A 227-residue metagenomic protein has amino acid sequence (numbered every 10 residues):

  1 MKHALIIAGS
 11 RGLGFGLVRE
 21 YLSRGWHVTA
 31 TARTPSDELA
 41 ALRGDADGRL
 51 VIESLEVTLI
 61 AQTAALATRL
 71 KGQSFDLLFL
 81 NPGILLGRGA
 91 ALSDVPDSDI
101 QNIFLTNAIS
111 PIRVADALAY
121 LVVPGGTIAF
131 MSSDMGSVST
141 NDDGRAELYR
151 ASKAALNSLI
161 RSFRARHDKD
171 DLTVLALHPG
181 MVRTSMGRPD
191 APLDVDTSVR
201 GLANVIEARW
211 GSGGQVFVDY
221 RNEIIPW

Functional and structural regions predicted by a protein language model:
I7, F75-G83, N107, F130 (+1 more regions): Rossmann-fold scaffold of SDR-type NAD(P)-dependent oxidoreductases
S10-E20: N-terminal Rossmann NAD(P)H-binding glycine-rich loop of SDR-like oxidoreductase domains
R24-A40: Conserved glycine-rich Rossmann-like NAD(P)H-binding loop of the short-chain dehydrogenase/reductase
R43-A61: Rossmann-fold cofactor-recognition segment
E56-Q73: Conserved Rossmann-fold cofactor-binding substructure of NAD(P)-dependent oxidoreductases
G83, D134, L175, P179-G180 (+1 more regions): Proline-glycine-enriched beta-turn/loop adjacent to the NAD(P) cofactor-binding site in Rossmann-like oxidoreductases
I84, R88-F104, I109-I112, A119-Y120 (+1 more regions): Catalytic loop of short-chain dehydrogenase/reductase
K169, A176-L177, T184, R188-W227: C-terminal helical subdomain
